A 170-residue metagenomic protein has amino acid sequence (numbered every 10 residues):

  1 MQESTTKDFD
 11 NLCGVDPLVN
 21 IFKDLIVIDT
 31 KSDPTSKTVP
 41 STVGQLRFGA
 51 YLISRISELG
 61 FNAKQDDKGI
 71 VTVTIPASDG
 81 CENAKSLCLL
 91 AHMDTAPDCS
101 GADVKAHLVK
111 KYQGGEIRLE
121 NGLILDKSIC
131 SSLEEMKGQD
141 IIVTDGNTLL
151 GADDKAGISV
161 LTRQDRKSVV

Functional and structural regions predicted by a protein language model:
Q2-E3, D8-F9, V15-V43, V143: N-terminal capping segment at the start of a domain
T5, T35-S36, V43-R47, A63 (+3 more regions): N-terminal start-of-chain detector that recognizes signal peptides and the immediate post-cleavage beginning
D8-V19, R118-S128: Phosphate-binding glycine-rich loops and adjacent basic patches that engage nucleotide phosphates, nucleic-acid
C13-N20, V43, R47, Y51 (+2 more regions): Conserved active-site and cofactor/substrate-binding residues in soluble primary-metabolism enzymes
D29, V169-V170: Conserved small/polar residues in nucleotide/adenosyl-binding loops
K37-A84, C88, D94: A non-catalytic alpha/beta surface segment that caps or lines the substrate-entry region of metallo-dependent hydrolase
C81-S168: Active-site metal-coordination/substrate-binding segment of hydrolases, especially metallo-dependent peptidases
